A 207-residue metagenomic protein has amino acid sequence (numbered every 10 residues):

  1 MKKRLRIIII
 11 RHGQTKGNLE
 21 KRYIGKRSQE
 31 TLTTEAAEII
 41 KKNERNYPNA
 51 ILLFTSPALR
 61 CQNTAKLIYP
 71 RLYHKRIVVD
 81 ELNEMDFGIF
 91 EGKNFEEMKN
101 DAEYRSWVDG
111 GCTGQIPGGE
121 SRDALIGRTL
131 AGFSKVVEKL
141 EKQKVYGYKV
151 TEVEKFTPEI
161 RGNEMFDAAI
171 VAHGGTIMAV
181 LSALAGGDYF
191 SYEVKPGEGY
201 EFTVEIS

Functional and structural regions predicted by a protein language model:
L5-I7, R11-L72: Active-site-proximal alpha-helix that buttresses catalytic centers in soluble enzyme cores
R6-I10, F166-A172: Beta-strand elements within well-structured catalytic alpha/beta cores of enzymes that handle phosphate/sulfate esters
A37, K142-V150, P158-M165: Short, basic, low-complexity termini and linkers enriched in Ser/Thr/Gly/Pro that act as targeting/leader peptides
A50-P57, Y148, D167-V171: Short glycine-rich phosphate-binding loop at a beta-alpha junction
L67, A179-A183: Active-site signature of alpha/beta-hydrolase-fold catalytic machinery across serine- and Asp/Cys-nucleophile hydrolases
I68-L130: Phosphate-handling substructures
G174-M178: GST superfamily/GST-like fold recognition
G187-S207: Domain-level recognition of soluble alpha/beta enzyme cores, biased toward histidine phosphatases/phosphomutases
